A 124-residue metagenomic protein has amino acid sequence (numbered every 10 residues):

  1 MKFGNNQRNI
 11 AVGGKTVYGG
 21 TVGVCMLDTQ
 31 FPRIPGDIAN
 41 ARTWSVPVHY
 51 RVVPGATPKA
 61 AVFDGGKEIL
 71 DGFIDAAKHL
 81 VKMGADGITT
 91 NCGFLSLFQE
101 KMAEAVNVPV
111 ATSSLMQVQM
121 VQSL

Functional and structural regions predicted by a protein language model:
M1-D71: N-terminal glycine-rich anion-binding loop in soluble enzyme alpha/beta folds
N9-A11, I74-D75, L97, V118-M120: A generic local structural motif
G13-V17, K82, A103, Q122-L124: Solvent-exposed alpha-helices and their adjacent loops that cap or buttress functional pockets in soluble metabolic
Q30, G87-F98, S114-Q117: Gly/Ser/Thr-rich loops at beta-strand to alpha-helix junctions that form or flank small-molecule/cofactor-binding
D37-A41, E100-A105: Short loop/helix-cap segments at secondary-structure boundaries that form the rim of catalytic
E68-G84: Short, well-structured alpha-helical segments in soluble
G84-I88, N107-P109: Short active-site oxyanion
A103-L124: Short, acidic/small-residue loops that bind anionic groups at enzyme active sites
